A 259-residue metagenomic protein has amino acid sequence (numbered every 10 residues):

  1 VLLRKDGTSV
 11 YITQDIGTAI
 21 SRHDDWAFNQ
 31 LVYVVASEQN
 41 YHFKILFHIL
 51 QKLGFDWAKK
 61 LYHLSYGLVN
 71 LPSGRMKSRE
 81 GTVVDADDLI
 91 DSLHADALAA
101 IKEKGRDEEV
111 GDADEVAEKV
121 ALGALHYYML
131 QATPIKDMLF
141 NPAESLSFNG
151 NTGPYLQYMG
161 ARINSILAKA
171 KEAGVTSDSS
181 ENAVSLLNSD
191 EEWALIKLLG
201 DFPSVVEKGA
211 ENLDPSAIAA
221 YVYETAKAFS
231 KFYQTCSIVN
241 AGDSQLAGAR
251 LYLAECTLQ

Functional and structural regions predicted by a protein language model:
V1-Q259: Non-catalytic interaction-recognition regions
